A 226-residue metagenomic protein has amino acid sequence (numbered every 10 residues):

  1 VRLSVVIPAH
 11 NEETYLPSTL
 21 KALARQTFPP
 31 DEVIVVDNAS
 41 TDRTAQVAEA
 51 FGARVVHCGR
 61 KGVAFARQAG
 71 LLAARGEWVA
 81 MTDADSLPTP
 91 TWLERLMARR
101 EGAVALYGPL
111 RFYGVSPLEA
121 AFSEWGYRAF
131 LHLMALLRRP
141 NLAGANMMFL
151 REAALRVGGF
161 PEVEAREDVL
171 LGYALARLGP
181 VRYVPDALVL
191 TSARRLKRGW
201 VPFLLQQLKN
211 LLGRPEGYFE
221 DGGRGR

Functional and structural regions predicted by a protein language model:
R2-S4, E32, L170: Cell-envelope/extracellular polymer assembly enzymes that use nucleotide-activated donors
N11-R25: Short, well-formed alpha-helical segments that are part of the catalytic scaffolds of diverse glycosyltransferases
A22, P29, D37-A45, S86: A conserved acidic beta->alpha catalytic loop
C58-A74: Glycine-rich, basic loop-to-helix element that forms the pyrophosphate-binding segment of sugar-nucleotide handling
V79: Short aromatic/hydrophobic "clamp" motif used to bind/position activated sugar donors
T91-L118: Conserved donor NDP-sugar-binding/catalytic core segment of glycosyltransferases
F112-P117, F130-M148: A recurrent flexible, glycine/aromatic-enriched loop bordering the glycosyltransferase active site that acts as
A165-L171: Acidic donor-binding loop at a coil-to-helix junction in glycosyltransferase catalytic cores that engages
